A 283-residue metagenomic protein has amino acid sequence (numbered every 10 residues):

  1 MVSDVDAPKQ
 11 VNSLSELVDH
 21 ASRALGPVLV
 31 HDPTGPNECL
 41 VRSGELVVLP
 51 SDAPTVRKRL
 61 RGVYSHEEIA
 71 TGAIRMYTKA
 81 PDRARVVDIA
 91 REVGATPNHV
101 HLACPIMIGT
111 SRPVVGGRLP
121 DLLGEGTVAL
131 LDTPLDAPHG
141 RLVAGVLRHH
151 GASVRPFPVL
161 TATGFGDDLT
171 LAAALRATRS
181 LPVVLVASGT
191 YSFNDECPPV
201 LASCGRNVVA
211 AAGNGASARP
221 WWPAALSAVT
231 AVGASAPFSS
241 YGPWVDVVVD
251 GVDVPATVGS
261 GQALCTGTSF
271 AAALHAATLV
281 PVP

Functional and structural regions predicted by a protein language model:
M1-A70, P81-R91: Long terminal accessory regions outside catalytic cores
R23, P27-L29, T71-T78, D88-T127: Protease zymogen maturation seam
V100, P134-D136, T190-S192, G213-S217 (+2 more regions): Catalytic metal-binding/acid-base residues of hydrolase active sites
G117-V128, T133-T170, P182, A225-A228 (+2 more regions): Subtilisin-like serine protease catalytic core
V159-L226, S260-A272: Substrate-binding/access-modulating region of protease and related hydrolase catalytic domains
W221-P283: Extracellular S/T/G-rich loop segment that most often corresponds to the catalytic His/Ser-adjacent loop
